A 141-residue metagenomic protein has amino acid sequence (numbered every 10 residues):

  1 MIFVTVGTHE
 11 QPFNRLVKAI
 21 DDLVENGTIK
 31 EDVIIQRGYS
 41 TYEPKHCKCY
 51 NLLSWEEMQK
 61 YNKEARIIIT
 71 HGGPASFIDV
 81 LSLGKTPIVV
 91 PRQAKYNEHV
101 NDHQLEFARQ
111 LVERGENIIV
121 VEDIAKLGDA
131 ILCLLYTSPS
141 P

Functional and structural regions predicted by a protein language model:
M1-E64: Donor-nucleotide binding loops and adjacent catalytic segments primarily of GT-B fold Leloir glycosyltransferases
F13, S76-I78, G128: Short, well-ordered alpha-helical microsegments
L16, S76, F107: Conserved sugar-transfer catalytic core signal across GT-A, GT-B, and GT-C glycosyltransferases
C49-L52, I118-D123: Short acidic-hydrophobic, aromatic-tinged amphipathic segments that line or gate anion-handling sites
Y61-H99: A donor-sugar binding/catalytic signature common to diverse glycosyltransferases and related nucleotide-sugar
T86-V121: Catalytic binding pocket for nucleotide-activated donors in carbohydrate/polymer assembly enzymes
I124-L135: Two-component system phosphotransfer/interaction surface
Y136-P141: Conserved small/polar residues in nucleotide/adenosyl-binding loops
